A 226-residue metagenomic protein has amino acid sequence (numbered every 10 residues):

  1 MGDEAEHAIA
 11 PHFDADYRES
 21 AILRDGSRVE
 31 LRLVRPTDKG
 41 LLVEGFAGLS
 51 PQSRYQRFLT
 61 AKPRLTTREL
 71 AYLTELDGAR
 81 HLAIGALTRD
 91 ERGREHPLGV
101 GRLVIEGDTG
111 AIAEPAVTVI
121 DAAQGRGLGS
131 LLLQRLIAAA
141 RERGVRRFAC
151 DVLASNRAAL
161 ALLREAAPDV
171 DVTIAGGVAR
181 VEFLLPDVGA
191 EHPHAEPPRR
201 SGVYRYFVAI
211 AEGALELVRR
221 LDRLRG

Functional and structural regions predicted by a protein language model:
M1-G226: Long, contiguous binding/interaction regions
